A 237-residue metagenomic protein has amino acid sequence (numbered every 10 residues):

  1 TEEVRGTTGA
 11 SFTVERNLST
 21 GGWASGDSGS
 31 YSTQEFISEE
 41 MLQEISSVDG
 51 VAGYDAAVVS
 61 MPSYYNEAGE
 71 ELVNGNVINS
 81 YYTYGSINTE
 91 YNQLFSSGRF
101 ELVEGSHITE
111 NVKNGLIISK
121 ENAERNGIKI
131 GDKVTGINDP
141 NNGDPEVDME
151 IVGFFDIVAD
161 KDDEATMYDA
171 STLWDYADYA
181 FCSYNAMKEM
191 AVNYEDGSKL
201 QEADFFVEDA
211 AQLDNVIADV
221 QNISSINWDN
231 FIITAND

Functional and structural regions predicted by a protein language model:
V4-N236: Basic-flanked hydrophobic alpha-helices used for secretion and membrane insertion
